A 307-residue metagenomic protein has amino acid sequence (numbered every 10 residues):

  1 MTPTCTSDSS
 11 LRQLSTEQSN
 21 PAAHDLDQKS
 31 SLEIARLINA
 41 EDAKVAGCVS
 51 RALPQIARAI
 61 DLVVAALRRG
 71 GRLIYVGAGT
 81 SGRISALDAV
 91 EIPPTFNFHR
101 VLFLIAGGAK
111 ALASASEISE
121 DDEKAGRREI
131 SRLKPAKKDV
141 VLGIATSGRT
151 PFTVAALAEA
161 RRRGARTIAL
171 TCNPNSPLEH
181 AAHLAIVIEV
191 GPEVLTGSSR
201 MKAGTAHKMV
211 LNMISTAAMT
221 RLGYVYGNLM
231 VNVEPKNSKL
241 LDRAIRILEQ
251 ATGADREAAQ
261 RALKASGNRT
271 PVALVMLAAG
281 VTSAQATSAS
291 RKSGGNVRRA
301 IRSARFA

Functional and structural regions predicted by a protein language model:
M1-C48, A52: Cofactor-/ligand-binding subdomain signature composed of acidic, glycine-rich, tryptophan-containing flexible loops
E17-P21, A57-D61, R72: Short, positively charged patches
L37-V45, F103-S114, Y226, G267: Gly-rich Lys/Arg/Thr-decorated short loops/hinges at beta-loop-alpha junctions or inter-strand turns that position
R51-A66: A short, well-structured juxtamembrane/interface segment
L73-M209, A218-L222: Glycine-rich phosphate-binding loops that contact phosphosugars or nucleotide phosphates
L195-L211, S215, E234-I247: EF-Ts-like protein-protein interaction surfaces
A218-A307: Short, amphipathic alpha-helical interaction segments embedded in low-complexity terminal/linker regions of eukaryotic
